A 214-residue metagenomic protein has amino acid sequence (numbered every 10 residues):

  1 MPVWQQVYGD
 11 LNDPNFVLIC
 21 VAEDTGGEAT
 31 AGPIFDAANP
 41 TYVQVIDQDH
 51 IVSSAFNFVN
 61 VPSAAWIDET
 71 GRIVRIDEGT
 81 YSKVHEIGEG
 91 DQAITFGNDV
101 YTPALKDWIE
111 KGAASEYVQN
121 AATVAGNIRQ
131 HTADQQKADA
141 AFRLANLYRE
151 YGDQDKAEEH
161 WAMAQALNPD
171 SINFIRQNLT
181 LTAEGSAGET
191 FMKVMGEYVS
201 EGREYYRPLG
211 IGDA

Functional and structural regions predicted by a protein language model:
M1-A37, Q48: Structural microenvironment flanking redox-active thiols in thiol-disulfide oxidoreductases
G32-V61, A65-I67: Short, internal strand/loop/helix patches that form the active-site neighborhood or redox-interaction surface
D68-D153: Thiol-/selenol-based redox modules, centered on thioredoxin-like and closely related oxidoreductase domains
A141, H160-W161: Alpha-helical solenoid repeat scaffolds, predominantly canonical TPR units
F142, I175-N178: Alpha-solenoid helical repeat scaffolds
L181-I211: Alpha-helical linker/edge segments of TPR/alpha-solenoid repeat scaffolds and analogous pre-/post-domain helices
